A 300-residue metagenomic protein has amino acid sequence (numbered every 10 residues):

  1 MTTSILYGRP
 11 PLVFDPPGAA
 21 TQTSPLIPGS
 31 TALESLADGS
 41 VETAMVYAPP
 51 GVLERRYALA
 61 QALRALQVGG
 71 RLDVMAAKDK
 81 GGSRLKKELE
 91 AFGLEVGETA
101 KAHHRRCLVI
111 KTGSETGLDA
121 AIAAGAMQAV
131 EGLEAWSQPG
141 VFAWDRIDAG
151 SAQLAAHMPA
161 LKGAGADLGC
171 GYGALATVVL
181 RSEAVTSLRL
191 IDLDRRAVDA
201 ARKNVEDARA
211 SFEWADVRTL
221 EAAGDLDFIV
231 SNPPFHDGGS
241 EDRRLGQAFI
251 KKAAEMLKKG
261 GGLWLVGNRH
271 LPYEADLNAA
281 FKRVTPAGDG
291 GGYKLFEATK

Functional and structural regions predicted by a protein language model:
M1-G29, D148-S231, D237: Conserved SAM/SAH cofactor-binding pocket of Class I
V41-Y47, L226-P234, W264: Short SAM/SAH-binding signature in class I
V52-V130: N-terminal auxiliary segments of SAM/dcSAM-dependent transferases
Y57-V68, Q247-K259: A short glycine-rich, Lys/Arg-flanked "PGG" loop and its adjoining helix->strand segment in the class I
A77, D192-R195, L245, N268-R269: Short beta->alpha hinge that forms the Motif I/post-I loop of the SAM-binding pocket
L94-H103, W136-Q138, R283-G291: Conserved S-adenosyl-L-methionine
K101-K162, G171: SAM-dependent Rossmann-like transferase core, predominantly class I methyltransferases with a strong bias toward
I229-E255: Mobile active-site "lid"/loop adjacent to the S-adenosyl-L-methionine
